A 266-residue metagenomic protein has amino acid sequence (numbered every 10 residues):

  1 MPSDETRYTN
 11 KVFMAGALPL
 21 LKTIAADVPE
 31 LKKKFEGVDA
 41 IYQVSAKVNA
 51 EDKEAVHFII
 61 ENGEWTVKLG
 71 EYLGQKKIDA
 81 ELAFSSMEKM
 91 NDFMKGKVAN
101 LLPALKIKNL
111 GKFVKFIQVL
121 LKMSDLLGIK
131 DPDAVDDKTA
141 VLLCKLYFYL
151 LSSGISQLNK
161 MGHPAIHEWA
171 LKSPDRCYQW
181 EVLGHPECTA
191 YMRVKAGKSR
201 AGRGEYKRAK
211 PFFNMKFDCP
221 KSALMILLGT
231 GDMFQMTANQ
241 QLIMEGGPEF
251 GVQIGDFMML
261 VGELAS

Functional and structural regions predicted by a protein language model:
M1-S266: Feature captures hydrophobic
